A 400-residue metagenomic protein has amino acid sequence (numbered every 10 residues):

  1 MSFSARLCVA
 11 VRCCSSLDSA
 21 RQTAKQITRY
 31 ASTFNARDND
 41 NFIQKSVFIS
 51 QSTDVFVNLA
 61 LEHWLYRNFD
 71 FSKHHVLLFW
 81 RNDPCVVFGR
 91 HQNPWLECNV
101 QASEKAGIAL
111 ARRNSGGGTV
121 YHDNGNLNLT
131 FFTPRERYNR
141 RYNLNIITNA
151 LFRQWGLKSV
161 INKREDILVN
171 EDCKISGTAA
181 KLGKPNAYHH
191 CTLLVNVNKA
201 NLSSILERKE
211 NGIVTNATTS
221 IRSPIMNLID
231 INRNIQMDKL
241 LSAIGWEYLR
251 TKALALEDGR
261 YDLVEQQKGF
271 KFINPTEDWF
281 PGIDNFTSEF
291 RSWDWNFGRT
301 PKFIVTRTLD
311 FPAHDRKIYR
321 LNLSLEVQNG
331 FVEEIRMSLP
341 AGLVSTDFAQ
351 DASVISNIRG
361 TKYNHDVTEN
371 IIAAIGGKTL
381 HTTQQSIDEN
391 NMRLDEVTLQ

Functional and structural regions predicted by a protein language model:
S2-Y138, L399-Q400: N-terminal lobe of the biotin/lipoate ligase/transferase fold
F3, W64, R141, N145-K158 (+2 more regions): Long, positively charged amphipathic alpha-helical accessory segments at protein N-termini or as interdomain linkers
V76-L78, T119, K158, R320-S324: Short, surface-exposed charged micro-motifs
R113-N128, I167-K174, A179-Y188, T192: FAD-binding core of FAD-dependent oxidoreductases, characterized by glycine-rich FAD pyrophosphate-binding loops
N124-E165, N170-E171: Contiguous, small/hydrophobic- and glycine-enriched helical/loop subdomains that border and often "cap" functional
I175, L309-V327: Amphipathic, interaction-prone secondary-structure segments
A179-K181, T192-V195, L321-A341: Short beta-strand elements
